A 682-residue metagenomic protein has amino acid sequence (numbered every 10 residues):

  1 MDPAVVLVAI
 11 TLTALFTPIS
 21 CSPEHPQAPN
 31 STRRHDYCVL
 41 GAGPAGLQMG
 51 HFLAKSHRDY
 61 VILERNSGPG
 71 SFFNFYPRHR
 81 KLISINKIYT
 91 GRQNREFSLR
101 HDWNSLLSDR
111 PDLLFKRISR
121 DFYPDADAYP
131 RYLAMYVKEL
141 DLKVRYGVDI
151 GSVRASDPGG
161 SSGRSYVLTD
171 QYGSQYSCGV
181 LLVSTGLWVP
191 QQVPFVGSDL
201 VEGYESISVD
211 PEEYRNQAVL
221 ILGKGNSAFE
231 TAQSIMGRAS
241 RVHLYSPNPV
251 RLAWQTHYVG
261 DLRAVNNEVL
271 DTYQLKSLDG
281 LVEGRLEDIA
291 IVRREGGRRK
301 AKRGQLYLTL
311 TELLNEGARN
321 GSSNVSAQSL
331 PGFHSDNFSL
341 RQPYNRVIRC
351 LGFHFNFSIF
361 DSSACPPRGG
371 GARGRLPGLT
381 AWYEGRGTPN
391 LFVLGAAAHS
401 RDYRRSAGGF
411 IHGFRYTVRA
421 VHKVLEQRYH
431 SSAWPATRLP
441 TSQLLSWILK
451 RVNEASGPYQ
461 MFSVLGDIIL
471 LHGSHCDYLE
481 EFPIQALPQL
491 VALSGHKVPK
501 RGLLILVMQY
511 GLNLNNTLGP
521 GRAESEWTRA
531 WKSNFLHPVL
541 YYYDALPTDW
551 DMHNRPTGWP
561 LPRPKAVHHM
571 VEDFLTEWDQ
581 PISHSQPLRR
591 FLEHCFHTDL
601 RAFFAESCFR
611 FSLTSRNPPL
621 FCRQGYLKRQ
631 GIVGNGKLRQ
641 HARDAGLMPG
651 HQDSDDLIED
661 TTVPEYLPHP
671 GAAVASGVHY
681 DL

Functional and structural regions predicted by a protein language model:
P3-S20: Cleavable N-terminal signal peptides of Sec/SRP-targeted secreted and luminal proteins
P18-D36, H51-N66, N86, Y146 (+5 more regions): Rossmann-like nucleotide/phosphate-binding core characteristic of flavoprotein oxidoreductases
P29, D125-A128, G179-L244, G370-T388 (+2 more regions): Glycine-rich dinucleotide-binding loop and its adjacent helix/turn
T32-I62, L220-I221, G225-M236: N-terminal Rossmann-like FAD-binding beta1-loop-alpha1 element of flavoenzymes
A45, G68, W188, S227 (+1 more regions): Conserved Rossmann-like nucleotide-cofactor binding loop
S67-P130, Y245-I289, A398-A407, K450 (+1 more regions): Glycine-rich active-site loop/strand segments that organize a redox cofactor
L106-L181, T185-V189, I291-V325, Y344-R346: Feature captures the FAD/FMN-dependent oxidoreductase FAD-binding
G237-C365, H422, Y429-T441, L445-V491: A Rossmann-like FAD-binding core segment of flavoenzymes
